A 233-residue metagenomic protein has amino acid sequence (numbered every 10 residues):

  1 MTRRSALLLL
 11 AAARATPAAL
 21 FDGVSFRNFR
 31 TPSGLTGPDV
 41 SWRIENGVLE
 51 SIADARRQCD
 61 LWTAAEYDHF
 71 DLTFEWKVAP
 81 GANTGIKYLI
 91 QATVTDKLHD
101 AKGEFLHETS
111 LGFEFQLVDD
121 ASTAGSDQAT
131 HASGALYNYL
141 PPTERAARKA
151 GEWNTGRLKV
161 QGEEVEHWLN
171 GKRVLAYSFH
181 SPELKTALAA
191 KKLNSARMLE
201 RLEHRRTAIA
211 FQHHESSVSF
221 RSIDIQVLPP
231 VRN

Functional and structural regions predicted by a protein language model:
M1-A11: N-terminal secretory signal peptides and thylakoid transit peptides that target proteins across membranes
T16-N233: Carbohydrate-interacting regions of secretory-pathway proteins
